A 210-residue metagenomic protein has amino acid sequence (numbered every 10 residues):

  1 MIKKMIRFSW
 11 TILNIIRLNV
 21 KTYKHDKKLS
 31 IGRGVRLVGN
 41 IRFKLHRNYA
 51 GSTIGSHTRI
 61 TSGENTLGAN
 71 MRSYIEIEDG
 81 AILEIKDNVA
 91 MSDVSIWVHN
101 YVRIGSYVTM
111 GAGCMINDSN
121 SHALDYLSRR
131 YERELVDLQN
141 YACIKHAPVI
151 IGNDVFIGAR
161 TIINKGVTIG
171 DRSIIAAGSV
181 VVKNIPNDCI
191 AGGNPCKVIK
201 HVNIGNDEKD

Functional and structural regions predicted by a protein language model:
M1-L124, S128, L135, A142-D154 (+5 more regions): Domain-scale signature associated with acetyltransferase and cell-envelope carbohydrate enzymes
A112, A177-G178: Active-site-proximal glycine-rich helix-loop-beta segment
V167: Extracellular carbohydrate recognition
S173-I174, I190: Alpha-helix N-cap/helix-start motif at helix boundaries, enriched for small hydrophobics
V180-K183, C189: Long, compositionally biased interface segments
